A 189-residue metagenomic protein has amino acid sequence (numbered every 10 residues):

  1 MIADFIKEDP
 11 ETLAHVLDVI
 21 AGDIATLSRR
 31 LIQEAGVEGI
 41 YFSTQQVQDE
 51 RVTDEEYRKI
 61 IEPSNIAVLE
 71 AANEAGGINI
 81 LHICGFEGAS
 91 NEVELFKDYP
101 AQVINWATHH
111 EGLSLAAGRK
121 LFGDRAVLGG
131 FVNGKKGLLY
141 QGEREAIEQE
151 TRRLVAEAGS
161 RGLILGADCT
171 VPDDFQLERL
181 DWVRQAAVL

Functional and structural regions predicted by a protein language model:
M1-D4, I32-I60, G88-A89: Active-site-proximal loop/short-helix segments that contain or immediately flank catalytic acid/base residue(s)
M1-R30, G36: Active-site-proximal, glycine-rich beta->alpha crossover segments in alpha/beta enzymes that shape flexible
M1-T12, T44-Q48, L121-G137: N-terminal small/glycine-rich loop or linker at the start of catalytic domains across soluble metabolic enzymes
I6, P10, L17, D54 (+3 more regions): Flexible, glycine- and charge-enriched loops at secondary-structure boundaries
L13, L17-I24, I61, N65 (+4 more regions): Aromatic/hydrophobic pocket-lining residues that form the small-molecule binding cavity in soluble enzyme cores
L13, Q46, E50, D54 (+3 more regions): Generic anion/oxyanion-binding catalytic loop in active/binding sites
A21-G39, E62, I66-E70, E94 (+1 more regions): Alpha/beta enzyme core
E70-L189: Catalytic-face loop-and-helix region of soluble metabolic enzyme cores
